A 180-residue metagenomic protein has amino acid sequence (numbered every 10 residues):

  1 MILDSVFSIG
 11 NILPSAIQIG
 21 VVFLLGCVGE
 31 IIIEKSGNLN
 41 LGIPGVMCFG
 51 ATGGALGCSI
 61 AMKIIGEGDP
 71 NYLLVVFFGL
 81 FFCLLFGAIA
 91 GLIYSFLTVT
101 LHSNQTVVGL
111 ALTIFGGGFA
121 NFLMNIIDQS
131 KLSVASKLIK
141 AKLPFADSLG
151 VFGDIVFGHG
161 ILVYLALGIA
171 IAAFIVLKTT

Functional and structural regions predicted by a protein language model:
M1-G26, K35, L39, G53 (+1 more regions): Membrane-interfacial amphipathic/re-entrant helices at transmembrane-helix boundaries
Q18, V22-E30, V46, G50-G54 (+4 more regions): Alpha-helical transmembrane segments in multi-pass membrane proteins
I32, L56, I60, I64 (+5 more regions): Membrane-interface helix caps of multi-pass small-molecule transporters
E34-G53, V99-L112: Short, non-helical or kinked segments that cap or interrupt transmembrane helices
I65-P70, Q129-L143, G160-L165, A170: Juxtamembrane/interfacial segments around transmembrane helices
E67-F119: Alpha-helical transmembrane segments within multi-pass membrane transporters and channels
G117-D154: Extracellular/periplasmic helix-loop junction at the C-terminal end of a transmembrane helix in multi-pass membrane
S148-T180: Alpha-helical transmembrane segments of multi-pass integral membrane proteins
